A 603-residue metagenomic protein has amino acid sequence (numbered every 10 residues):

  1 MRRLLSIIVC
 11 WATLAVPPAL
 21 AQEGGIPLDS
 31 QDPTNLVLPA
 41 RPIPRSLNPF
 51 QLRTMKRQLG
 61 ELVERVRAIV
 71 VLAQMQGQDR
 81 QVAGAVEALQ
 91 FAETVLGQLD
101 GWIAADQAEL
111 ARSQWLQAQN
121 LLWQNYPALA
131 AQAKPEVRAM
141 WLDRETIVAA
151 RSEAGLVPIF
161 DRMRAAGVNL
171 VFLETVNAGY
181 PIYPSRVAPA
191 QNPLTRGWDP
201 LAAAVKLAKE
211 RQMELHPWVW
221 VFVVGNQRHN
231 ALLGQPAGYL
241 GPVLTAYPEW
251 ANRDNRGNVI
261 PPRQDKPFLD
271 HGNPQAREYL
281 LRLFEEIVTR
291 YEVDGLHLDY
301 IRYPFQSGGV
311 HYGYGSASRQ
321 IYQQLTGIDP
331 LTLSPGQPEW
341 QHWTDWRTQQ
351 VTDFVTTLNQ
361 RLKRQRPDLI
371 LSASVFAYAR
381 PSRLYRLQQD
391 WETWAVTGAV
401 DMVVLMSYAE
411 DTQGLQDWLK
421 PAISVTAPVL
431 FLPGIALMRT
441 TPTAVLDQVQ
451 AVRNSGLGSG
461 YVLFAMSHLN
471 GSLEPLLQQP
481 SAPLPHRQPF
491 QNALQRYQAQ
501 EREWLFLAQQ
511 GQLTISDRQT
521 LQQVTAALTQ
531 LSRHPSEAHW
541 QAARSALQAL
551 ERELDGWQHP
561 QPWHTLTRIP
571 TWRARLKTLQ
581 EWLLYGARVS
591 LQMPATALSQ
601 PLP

Functional and structural regions predicted by a protein language model:
R2, A21-V168, A493-Q498, T514-D517 (+1 more regions): Mature N-terminal, pre-catalytic/accessory segment of carbohydrate-active enzymes
P135-M140, I147-A150, P217, F222-E286 (+1 more regions): Active-site-adjacent "subsite" loops/lids of carbohydrate-active enzymes
W141-A150, S185-W198, P262-L281, E339-Q350 (+2 more regions): The substrate-binding groove and active-site-proximal loops of carbohydrate-active enzymes, especially glycoside
G155-Y180, R290-Y291, V400: Catalytic domains of carbohydrate-active enzymes, especially glycoside hydrolases
N177-W220, W346-L362: Aromatic-lined substrate-binding rim segments of carbohydrate-active enzymes
S185-P193, V223-I260, Y300-T332: Aromatic- and acidic-residue-enriched segments that line the glycan-binding/catalytic groove of carbohydrate-active
E214-V221, H297-F305, Q337-L387, L430-T440: Aromatic-lined carbohydrate-recognition surfaces of secreted/lumenal glycan-active proteins
A399-G414, P421-A422, L432-G586, S590: Substrate-binding cleft of secreted/luminal carbohydrate-active enzymes
